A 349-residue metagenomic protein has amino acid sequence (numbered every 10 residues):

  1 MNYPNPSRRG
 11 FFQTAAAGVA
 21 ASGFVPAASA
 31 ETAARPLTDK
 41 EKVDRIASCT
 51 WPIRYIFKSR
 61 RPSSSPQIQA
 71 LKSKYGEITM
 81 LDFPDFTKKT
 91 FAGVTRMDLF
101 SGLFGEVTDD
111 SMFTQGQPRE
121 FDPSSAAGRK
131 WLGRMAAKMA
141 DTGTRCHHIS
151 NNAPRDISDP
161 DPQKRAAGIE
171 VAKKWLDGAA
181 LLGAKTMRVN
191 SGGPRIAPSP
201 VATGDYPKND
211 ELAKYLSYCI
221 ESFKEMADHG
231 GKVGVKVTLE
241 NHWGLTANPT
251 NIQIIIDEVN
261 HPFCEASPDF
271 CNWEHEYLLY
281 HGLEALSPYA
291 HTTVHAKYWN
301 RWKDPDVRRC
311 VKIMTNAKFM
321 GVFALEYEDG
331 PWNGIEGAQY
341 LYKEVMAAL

Functional and structural regions predicted by a protein language model:
N2-T186, D210-S217, H261, E265 (+4 more regions): N-terminal pre-domain/capping segments
E41-V43, S48, R60-S64, N209 (+1 more regions): Acidic/histidine-rich catalytic cores of soluble enzymes
G105, P154-I157, P194-I196, W243-T246 (+3 more regions): Short, small-residue-enriched loops and turns at beta-alpha junctions that line or gate enzyme active sites
D110-S111, D159-Q163, G192-T203, T250-Q253 (+3 more regions): Short amphipathic alpha-helical patches
T144, V235, A317-G321: A short helix->loop->beta-strand "cap" motif at the edges of active sites that frequently abuts
S150-N151, V201-A202, A285-L286: Short, flexible segments with low predicted structural confidence
A179-D205, V233-H242: Active-site groove signature of glycoside hydrolases
V322-E328: Short acidic/histidine-rich active-site segments
